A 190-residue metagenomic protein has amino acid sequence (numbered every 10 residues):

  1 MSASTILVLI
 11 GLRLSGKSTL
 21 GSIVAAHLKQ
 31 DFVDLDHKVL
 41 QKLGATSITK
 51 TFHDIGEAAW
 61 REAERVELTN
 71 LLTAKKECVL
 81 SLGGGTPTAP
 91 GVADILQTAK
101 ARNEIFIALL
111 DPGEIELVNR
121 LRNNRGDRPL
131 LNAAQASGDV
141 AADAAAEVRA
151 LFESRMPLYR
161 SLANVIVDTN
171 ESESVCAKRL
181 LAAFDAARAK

Functional and structural regions predicted by a protein language model:
S2-S4, I23, H27, F106 (+2 more regions): NTP-dependent small-molecule kinase module
A3-L7, K75-E77: Pre-Walker A (Motif I) flank of P-loop NTPase domains
L12: P-loop (Walker A) phosphate-binding loop of NTP-binding proteins
S15: ATP-binding Walker
S18: Walker A/P-loop
A26-R65: Conserved substrate/cofactor phosphate-moiety recognition/catalytic segment in nucleotide-dependent phosphotransferases
A59-R102, L110: Glycine-rich phosphate-binding loop used to anchor ATP phosphates in small-molecule kinases, encompassing both
R102-M156: A glycine- and Lys/Arg-enriched "phosphate-lid" helix/loop adjacent to the NTP-binding pocket of small-molecule kinases
